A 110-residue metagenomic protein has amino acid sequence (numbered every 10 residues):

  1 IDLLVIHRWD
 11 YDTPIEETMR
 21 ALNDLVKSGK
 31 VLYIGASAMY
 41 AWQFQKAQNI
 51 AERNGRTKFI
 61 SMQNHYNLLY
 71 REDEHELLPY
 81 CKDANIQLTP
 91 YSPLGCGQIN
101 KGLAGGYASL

Functional and structural regions predicted by a protein language model:
L3-L4: Acidic/hydrophobic-patterned starts of short beta strands in beta-sheet-rich repeat architectures
H7: Histidine-centered active-site/metal-ligand motif
D10-L110: Beta/alpha (TIM)-barrel catalytic core signal, keyed to glycine-rich beta->alpha loops juxtaposed to Asp/Glu that bind
